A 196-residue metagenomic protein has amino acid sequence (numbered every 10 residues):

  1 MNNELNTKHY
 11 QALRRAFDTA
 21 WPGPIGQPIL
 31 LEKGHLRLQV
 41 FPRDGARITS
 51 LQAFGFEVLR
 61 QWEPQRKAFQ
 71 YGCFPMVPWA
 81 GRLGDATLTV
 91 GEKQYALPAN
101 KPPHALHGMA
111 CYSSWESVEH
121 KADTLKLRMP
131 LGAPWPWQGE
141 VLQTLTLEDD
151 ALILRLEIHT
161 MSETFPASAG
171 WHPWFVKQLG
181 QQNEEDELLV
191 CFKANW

Functional and structural regions predicted by a protein language model:
N2-R155, T164-A169, P173-W196: Surface-exposed acidic/polar loop and edge beta-strand patches at domain peripheries
